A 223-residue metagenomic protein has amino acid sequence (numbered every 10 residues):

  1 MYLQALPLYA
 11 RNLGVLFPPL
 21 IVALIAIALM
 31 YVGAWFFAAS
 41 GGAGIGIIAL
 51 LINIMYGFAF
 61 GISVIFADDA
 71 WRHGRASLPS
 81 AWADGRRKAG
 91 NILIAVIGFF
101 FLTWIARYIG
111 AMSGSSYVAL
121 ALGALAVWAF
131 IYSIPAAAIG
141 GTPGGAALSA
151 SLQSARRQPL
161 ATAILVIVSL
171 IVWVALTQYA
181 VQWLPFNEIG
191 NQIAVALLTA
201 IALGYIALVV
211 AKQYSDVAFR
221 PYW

Functional and structural regions predicted by a protein language model:
M1-W223: Hydrophobic alpha-helical membrane segments
